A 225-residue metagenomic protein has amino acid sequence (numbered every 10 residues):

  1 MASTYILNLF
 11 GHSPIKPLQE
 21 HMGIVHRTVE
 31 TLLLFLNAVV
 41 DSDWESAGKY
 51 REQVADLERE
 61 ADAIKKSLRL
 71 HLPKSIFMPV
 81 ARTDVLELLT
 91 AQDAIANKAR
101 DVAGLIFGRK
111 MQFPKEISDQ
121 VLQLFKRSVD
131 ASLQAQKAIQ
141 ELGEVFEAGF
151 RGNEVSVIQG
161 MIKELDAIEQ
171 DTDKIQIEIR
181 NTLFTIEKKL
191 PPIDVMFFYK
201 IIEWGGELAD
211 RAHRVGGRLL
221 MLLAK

Functional and structural regions predicted by a protein language model:
M1-K225: Cytosolic, long alpha-helical scaffolding segments
